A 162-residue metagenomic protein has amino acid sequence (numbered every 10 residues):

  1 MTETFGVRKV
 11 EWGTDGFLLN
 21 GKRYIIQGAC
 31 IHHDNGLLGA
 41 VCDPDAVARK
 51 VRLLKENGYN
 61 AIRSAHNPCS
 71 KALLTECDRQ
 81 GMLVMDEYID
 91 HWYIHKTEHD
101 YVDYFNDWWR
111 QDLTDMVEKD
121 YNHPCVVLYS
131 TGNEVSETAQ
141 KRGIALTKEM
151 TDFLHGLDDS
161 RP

Functional and structural regions predicted by a protein language model:
M1-I94, E98-S136, Q140-K148: Active-site-adjacent substrate/metal-binding segments within catalytic domains of carbohydrate-active enzymes
A145-P162: Extracellular glycoside hydrolase catalytic/binding regions
